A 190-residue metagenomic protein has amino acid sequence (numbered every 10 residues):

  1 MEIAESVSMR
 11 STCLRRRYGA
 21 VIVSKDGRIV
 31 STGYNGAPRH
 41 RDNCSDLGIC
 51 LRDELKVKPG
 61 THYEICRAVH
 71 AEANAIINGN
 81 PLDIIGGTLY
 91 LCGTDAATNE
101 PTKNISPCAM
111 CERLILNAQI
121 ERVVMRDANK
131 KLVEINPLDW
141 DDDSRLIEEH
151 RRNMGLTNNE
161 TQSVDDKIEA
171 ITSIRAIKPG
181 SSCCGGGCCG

Functional and structural regions predicted by a protein language model:
M1-R17: Short, basic/aromatic recognition patches
M9, S31-T157: Zn2+-dependent cytidine deaminase-like catalytic core
R10-L14, V21-V23, N80: Short secondary-structure boundary/capping segments within folded domains
R17-G33: Short beta-strand scaffold segments in enzyme catalytic cores
G60, C92-A97, D166-P179: Short, intrinsically disordered, charge-biased short linear motifs at domain edges
S144-I177: Short flanking/linker segments adjacent to small metal-binding domains or redox-active Cys/His motifs
A176-G190: Histidine-centered metal-binding segments
